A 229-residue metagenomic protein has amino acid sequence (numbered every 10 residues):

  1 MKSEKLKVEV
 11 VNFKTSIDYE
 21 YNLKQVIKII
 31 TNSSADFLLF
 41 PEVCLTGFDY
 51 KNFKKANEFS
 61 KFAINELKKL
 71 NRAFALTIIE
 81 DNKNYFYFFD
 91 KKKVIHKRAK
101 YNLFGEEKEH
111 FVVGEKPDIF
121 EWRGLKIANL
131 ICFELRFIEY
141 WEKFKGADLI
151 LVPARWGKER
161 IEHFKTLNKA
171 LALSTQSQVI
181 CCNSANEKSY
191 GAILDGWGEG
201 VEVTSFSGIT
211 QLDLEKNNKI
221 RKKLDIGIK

Functional and structural regions predicted by a protein language model:
M1-E9, I119-A128, L149: Beta-strand-turn-beta hairpins that frame and shape the catalytic cleft of phosphate-ester-processing enzymes
K7, Y85-Y87, K116, Y190-A192 (+1 more regions): Conserved beta-strand and immediately adjacent loop positions that scaffold enzyme active sites
S16-Y19, I27-K91, K158-S177: Cys-nucleophile CN-hydrolase/nitrilase-fold catalytic domain and related Cys-dependent amidase chemistry that acts on
E20-I30, L135-E142: Short, acidic/polar
L38-L39, L125-I131, L151-V152, I180: Short hydrophobic-aromatic micro-motifs
S60-A75, R136-S207: CN hydrolase (nitrilase-like) catalytic-core segments centered on the catalytic cysteine and neighboring Lys/Glu
E80-K145, R160-T166, K219-K229: Active-site catalytic loop in hydrolytic enzyme cores
I119-R123, S184-K229: C-terminal beta-strand edge segments of enzyme domains
